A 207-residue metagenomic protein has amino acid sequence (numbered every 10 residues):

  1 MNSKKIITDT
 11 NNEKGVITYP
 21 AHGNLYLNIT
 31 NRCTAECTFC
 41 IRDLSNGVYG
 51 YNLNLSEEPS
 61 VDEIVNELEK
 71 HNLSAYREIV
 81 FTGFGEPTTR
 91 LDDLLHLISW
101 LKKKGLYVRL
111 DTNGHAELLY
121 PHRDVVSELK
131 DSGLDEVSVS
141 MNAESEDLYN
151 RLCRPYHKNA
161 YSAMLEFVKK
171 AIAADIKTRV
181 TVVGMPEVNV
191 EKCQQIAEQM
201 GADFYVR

Functional and structural regions predicted by a protein language model:
N2-G15, R32, D62-N66, N72-S74 (+2 more regions): Auxiliary Fe-S-binding modules of radical SAM enzymes
K14-S60: Canonical Radical SAM [4Fe-4S] cluster-binding loop centered on the CxxxCxxC motif and its immediate flanking residues
T18, K70-L73, S99-K104, E128-D131: Short, charge-rich binding segments
T38, D147, E191: Alpha-helical elements of the RecA-like P-loop NTPase motor core of helicases
S45-P59, A75-R90, G105-P121, V125 (+3 more regions): Core AdoMet radical
L91-L95, H122-R123, V190-C193: Conserved strand-to-helix beginnings and helix N-cap segments that scaffold or border functional pockets
L94-Y107, A163-D175: Alpha-helix-loop-beta-strand connector modules within alpha/beta enzyme cores
